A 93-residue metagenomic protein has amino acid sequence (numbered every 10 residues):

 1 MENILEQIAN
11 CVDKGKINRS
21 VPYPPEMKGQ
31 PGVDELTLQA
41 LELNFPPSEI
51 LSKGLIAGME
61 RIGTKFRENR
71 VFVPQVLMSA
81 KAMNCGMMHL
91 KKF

Functional and structural regions predicted by a protein language model:
M1-K92: Long amphipathic alpha-helical segments
